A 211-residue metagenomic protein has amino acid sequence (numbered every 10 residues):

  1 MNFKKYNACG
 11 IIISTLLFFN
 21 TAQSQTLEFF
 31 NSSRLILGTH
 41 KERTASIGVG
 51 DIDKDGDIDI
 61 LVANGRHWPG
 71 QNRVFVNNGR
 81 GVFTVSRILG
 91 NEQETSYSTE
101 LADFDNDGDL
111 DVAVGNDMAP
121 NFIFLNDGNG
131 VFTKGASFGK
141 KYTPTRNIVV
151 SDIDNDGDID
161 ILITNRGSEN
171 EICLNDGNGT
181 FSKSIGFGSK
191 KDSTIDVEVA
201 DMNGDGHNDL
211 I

Functional and structural regions predicted by a protein language model:
M1-G10: Bacterial N-terminal signal peptides that target proteins for export
G10-F18: Bacterial N-terminal signal peptides
Q23-E42, V76-E94, L125-T143, L174-S193: Blade-edge motifs of beta-propeller repeat domains
I36-I52, I60-V62: Beta-strand-rich domains and repeat architectures in extracellular enzymes and scaffolds, especially beta-propellers
A45-K54, Y97-N106, L125, R146-N155 (+2 more regions): Beta-propeller blade termini
D55, D59, D107, D111 (+4 more regions): Acidic carboxylate motifs that coordinate Ca2+ or other divalent cations, activating on Asp/Glu
I60-G65, V112-N116, I161-N165, L210-I211: Hydrophobic beta-strand segments that make up the repeating blades of beta-propeller and related beta-repeat
G65-P69, A119, S168-E169: Short glycine/acidic-enriched loop and turn motifs that connect beta-strands
